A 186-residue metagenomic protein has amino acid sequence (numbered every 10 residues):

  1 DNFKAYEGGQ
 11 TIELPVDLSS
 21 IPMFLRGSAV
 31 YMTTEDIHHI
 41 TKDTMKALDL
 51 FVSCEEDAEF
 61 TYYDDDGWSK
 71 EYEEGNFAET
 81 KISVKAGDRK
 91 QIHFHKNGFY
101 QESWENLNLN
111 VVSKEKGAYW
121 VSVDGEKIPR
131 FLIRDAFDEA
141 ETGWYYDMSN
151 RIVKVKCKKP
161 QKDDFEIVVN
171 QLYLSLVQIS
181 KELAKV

Functional and structural regions predicted by a protein language model:
D1-A118, D124-G125, R134, E141 (+3 more regions): Catalytic core of carbohydrate-active enzymes
F24-R26, W144, E166-Q171: Short beta-strand element of the conserved SAM-dependent methyltransferase core
E35-T44, N170-V186: Glycine/proline-rich low-complexity spacer/linker segments in large multi-domain proteins
I128-R130: Short, isolated positions in well-ordered beta-strands
N150-K181: Surface-exposed interaction regions enriched in Ser/Thr/Asp/Glu that occur as long low-complexity tracts or repetitive
